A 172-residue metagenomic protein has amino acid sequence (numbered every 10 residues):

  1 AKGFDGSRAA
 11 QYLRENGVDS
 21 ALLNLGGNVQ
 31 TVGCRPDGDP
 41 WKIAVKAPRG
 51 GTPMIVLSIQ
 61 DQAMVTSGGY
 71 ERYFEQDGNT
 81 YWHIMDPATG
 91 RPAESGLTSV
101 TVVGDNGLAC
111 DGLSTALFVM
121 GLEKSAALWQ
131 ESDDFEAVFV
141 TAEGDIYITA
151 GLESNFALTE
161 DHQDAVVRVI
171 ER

Functional and structural regions predicted by a protein language model:
A1-R172: Mature catalytic core of soluble alpha/beta enzymes
